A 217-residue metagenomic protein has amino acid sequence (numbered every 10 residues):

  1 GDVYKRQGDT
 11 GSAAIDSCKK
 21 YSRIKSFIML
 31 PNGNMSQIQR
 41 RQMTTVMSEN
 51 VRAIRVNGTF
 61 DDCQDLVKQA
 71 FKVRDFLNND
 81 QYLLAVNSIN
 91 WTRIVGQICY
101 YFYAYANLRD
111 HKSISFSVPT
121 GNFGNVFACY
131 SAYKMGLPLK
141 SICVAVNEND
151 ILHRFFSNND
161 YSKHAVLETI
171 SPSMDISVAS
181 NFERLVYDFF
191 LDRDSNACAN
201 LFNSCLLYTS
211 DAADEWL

Functional and structural regions predicted by a protein language model:
G1-Y4, Y208-L217: Single conserved hydrophobic/aromatic residue that forms the stacking wall/gate of nucleotide- or nucleobase-binding
D9-D16, Q37, N122-C129: Short glycine/serine/threonine-rich phosphate/pyrophosphate-binding segments that cradle anionic phosphate groups
S17-F27, T44-M47, Y133-L139, N159-K163: A glycine- and small-aliphatic-rich helix-loop capping segment at beta-alpha/alpha-beta transitions that lines
M29, S88, V95, F102 (+4 more regions): Extended, composition-driven regions rather than compact fold-specific motifs
M29-Q37: Hydrophobic, small-residue-rich alpha-helical packing segments that form membrane-like cores
Q39-I89, E148-S210: Active-site/ligand-binding loops adjacent to catalytic centers
Q64-D65, Q69, N78-Y133, L137: Domain-scale recognition of functional cores that engage charged ligands
H111-S113, S117, V126-N147, H153-V166: A generic structural signal for tightly packed, nonpolar segments enriched in small/aliphatic residues
